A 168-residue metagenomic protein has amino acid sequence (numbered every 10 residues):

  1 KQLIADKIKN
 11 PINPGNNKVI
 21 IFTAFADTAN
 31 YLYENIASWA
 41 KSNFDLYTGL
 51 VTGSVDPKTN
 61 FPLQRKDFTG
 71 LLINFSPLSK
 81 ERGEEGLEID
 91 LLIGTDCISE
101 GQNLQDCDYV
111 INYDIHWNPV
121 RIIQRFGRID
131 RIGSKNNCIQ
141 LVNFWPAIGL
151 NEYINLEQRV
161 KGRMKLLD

Functional and structural regions predicted by a protein language model:
K1-A24, N30-N35: Conserved interdomain hinge at the start of the Helicase C-terminal
N16-N17, N43-Y47, E88-I89, Q105-Y109 (+1 more regions): Short glycine-/polar-rich loops that comprise or flank the Walker A/P-loop and associated switch/sensor motifs
F25-V55, T59: Conserved helicase motor "Helicase C" RecA-like lobe of SF1/SF2 P-loop NTPases
Y47-T95: Conserved helicase ATPase core of P-loop NTP-dependent helicases/translocases
S79-G86, L92-C107, G127-I132: SF2 helicase motor core recognition
N118-L141: Conserved SF2 helicase motif VI
S134-D168: C-terminal accessory region of SF2 helicases/translocases
